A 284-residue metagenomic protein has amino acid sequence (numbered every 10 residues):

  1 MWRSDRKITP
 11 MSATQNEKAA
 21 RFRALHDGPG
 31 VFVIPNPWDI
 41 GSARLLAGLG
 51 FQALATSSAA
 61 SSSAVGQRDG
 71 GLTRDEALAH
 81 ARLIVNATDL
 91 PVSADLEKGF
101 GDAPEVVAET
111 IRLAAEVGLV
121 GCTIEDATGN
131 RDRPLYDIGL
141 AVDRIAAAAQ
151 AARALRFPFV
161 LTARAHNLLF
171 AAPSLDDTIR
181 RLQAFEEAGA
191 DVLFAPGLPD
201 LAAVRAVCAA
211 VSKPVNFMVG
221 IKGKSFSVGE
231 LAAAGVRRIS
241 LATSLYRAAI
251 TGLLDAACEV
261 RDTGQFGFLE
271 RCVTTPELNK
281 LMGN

Functional and structural regions predicted by a protein language model:
W2, S12-Q15, F22, A242-N284: Extended, intrinsically disordered, low-complexity segments
A13-L25, V31-A94, K98-F217, I221-L241 (+1 more regions): Alpha/beta enzyme core
